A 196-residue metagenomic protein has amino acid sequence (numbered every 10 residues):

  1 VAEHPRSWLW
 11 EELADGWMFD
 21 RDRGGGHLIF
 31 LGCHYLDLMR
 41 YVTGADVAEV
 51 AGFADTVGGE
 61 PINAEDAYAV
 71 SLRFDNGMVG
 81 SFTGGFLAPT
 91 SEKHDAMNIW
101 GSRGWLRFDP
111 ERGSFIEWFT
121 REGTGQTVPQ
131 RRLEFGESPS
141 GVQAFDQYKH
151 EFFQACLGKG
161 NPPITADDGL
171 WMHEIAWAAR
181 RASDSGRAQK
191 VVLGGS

Functional and structural regions predicted by a protein language model:
V1-I62, G186: Predominantly a Rossmann-like dinucleotide-binding segment in NAD(P)-dependent oxidoreductases
V1-S7, T56-G58, N76-M78, F86-A88 (+2 more regions): Glycine-rich beta-alpha junction loops
S7, M18, A69, F74 (+3 more regions): C-terminal glycine/acidic-rich active-site capping loop/insertion
I29-G32, P163-G169: Conserved loop-to-helix N-cap of the C-terminal "lid" that shapes the substrate pocket in Rossmann-like
C33, G59, T83-S91: Glycine-rich phosphate/pyrophosphate-binding beta-alpha loops
A45, G59, Y68-A69, F74-V79: Glycine-rich, aromatic-lined ligand/substrate-binding cores of catalytic and carbohydrate-binding domains
P61-A64, W171: Short loop/turn motifs at secondary-structure junctions and domain boundaries
L170-S183: C-terminal hydrophobic helical "lid"/dimerization subdomain of Rossmann-like NAD(P)H-dependent oxidoreductases
